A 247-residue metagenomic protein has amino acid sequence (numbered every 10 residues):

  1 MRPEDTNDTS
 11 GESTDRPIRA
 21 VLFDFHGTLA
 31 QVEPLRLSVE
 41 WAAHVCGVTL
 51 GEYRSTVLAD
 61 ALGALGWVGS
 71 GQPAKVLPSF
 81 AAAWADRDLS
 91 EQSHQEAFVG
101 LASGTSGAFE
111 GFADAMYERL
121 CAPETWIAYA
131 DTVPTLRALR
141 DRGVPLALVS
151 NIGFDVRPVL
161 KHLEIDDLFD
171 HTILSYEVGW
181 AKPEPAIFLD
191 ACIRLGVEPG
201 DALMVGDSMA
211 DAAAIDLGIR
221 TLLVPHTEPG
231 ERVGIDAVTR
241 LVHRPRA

Functional and structural regions predicted by a protein language model:
M1-F23, G47-Y53, A108-G111, V133 (+2 more regions): Asp-based, Mg2+/Mn2+-dependent phosphohydrolase catalytic module
D15-A130, R142: N-terminal helical cap/lid subdomain that shapes the substrate entry/recognition surface in HAD-like hydrolases
